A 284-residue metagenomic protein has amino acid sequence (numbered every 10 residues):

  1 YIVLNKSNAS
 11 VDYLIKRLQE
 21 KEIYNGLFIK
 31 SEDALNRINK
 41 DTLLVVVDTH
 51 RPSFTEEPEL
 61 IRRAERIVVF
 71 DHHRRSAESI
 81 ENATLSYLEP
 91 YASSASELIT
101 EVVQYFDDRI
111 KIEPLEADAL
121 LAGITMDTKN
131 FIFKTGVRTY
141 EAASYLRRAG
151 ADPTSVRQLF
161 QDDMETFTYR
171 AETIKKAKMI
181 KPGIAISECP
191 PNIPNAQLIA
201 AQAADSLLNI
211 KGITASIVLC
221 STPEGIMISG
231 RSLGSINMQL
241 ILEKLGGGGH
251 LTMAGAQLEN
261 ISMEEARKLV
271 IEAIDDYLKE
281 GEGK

Functional and structural regions predicted by a protein language model:
Y1-E22, L35-L43, L121, M126-K284: Hydrophobic helix-and-loop "lid/oligomerization" segment in the mid-to-C-terminal part of catalytic domains
K6, A64, A83-T84, I213: A broad structural signal for short, well-ordered beta-strand segments within beta-sheet-rich domains
N25, R109-I110, T214: Secondary-structure boundary/capping positions in well-ordered alpha/beta enzyme cores
L27-A83: Active-site cofactor/cluster-binding pocket
E32-L35, T55-E59, S86-P90, R109-K111 (+2 more regions): A generic local secondary-structure boundary/capping motif
I61, E116-D118, N237-M238: Short hydrophobic "helix-edge" motifs at membrane interfaces and signal-peptide entry regions
I67-V69, L85-Y87, I184-I186, V218: Conserved beta-strand scaffold positions in the cores of enzyme catalytic domains, especially in NTP/NDP-utilizing
F70-A143: Short alpha-helices
